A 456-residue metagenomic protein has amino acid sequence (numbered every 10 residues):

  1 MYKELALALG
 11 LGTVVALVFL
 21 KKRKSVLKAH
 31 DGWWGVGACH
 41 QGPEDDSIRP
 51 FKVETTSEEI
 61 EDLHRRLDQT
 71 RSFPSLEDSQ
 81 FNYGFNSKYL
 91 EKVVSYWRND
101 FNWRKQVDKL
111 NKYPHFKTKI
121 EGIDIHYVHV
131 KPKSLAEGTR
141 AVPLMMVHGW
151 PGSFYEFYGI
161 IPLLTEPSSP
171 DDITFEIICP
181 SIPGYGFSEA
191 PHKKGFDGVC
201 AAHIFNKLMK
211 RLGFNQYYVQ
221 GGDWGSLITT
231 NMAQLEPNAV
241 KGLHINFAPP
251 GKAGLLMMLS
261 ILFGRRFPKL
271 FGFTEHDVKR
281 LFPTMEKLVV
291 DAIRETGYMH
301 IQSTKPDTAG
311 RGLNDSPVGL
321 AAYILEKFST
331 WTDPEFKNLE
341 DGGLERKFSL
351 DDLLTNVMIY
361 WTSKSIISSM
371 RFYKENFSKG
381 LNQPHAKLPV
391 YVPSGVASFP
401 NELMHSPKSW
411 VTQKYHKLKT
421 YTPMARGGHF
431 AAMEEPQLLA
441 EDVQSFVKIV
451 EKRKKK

Functional and structural regions predicted by a protein language model:
M1-G35: N-terminal membrane-anchoring alpha-helices
Y2-E4, L17-K24, L163-T174, L212-P268 (+1 more regions): Conserved hydrolase catalytic core segment
T13-V18, H40-K52, T56-E59, A239-Y360: Alpha/beta-hydrolase
E58-K133, D352, K364, S368-N382: Non-catalytic accessory segments flanking enzyme active sites
W103-K105, I182-F196, T230, G254: Glycine-rich "HGGG/HGxG" loop immediately N-terminal to the catalytic nucleophile of the alpha/beta-hydrolase
L135-F187, V447: Conserved HGGG/HGGXW glycine-rich cap/lid loop of the alpha/beta-hydrolase fold
K193-R211: Alpha/beta-hydrolase active-site loop
I301-K456: C-terminal subdomain of alpha/beta-hydrolase-fold enzymes, centered on the catalytic histidine and its supporting
